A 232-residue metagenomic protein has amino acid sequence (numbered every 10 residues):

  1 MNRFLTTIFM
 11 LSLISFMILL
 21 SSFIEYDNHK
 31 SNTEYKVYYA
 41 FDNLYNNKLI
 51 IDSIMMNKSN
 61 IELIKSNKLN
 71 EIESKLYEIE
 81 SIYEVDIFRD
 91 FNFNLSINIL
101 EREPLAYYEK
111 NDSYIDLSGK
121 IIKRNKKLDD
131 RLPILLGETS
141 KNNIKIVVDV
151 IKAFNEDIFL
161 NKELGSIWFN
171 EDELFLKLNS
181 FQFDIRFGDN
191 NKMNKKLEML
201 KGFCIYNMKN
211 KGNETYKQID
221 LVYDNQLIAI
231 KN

Functional and structural regions predicted by a protein language model:
L5-I24: Hydrophobic membrane-insertion alpha-helices, especially the h-region of bacterial N-terminal signal peptides
F23-K127: Terminal hydrophobic membrane-targeting helix
T33-Y35, E78-Y83, F91-L95, N111 (+6 more regions): Envelope-exposed proteins and targeting segments
V37-N43, I99-E103, G137, L178-S180 (+2 more regions): Flexible glycine-/small-residue-rich
F41-E80, K126, D130-V150, E156 (+3 more regions): Periplasmic/extracytosolic POTRA-like scaffold domains at the N-termini of outer-membrane and outer-envelope
Y83-E84, P104-A106, F183-D184, K209 (+1 more regions): Short beta-strands and strand-coil junctions in structured, solvent-facing domains, enriched
I97-L178, I185: Extracytoplasmic segments of membrane-associated envelope/inner-membrane machinery
N194-N232: Extracytoplasmic/luminal low-complexity segments enriched in Pro/Gly and acidic/polar residues that act as flexible
